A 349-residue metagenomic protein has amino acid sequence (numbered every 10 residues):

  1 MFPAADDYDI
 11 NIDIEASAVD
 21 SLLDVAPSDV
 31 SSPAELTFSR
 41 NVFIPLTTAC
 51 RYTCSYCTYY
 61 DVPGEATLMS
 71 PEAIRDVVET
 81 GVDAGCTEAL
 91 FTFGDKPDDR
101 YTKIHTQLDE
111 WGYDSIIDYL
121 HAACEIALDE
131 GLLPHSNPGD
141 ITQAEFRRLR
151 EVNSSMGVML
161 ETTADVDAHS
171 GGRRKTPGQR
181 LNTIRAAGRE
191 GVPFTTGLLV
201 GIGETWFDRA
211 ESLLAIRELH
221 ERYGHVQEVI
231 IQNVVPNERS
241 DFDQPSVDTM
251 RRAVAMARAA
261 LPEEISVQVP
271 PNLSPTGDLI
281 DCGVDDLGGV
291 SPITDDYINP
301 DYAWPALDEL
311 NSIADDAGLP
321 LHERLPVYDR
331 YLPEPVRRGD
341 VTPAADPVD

Functional and structural regions predicted by a protein language model:
M1-V25, E130, A210-L213, R217-D349: Auxiliary Fe-S-binding modules of radical SAM enzymes
D24-S39: Short, charged low-complexity linear segments at domain edges
L36-A73, K96-P97: Canonical Radical SAM [4Fe-4S] cluster-binding loop centered on the CxxxCxxC motif and its immediate flanking residues
T37-I44, T87-F91, P134-S136, M156-V158 (+5 more regions): Hydrophobic faces of well-ordered beta-strands that scaffold small-molecule active sites in alpha/beta enzyme cores
R40-F43, T92-G112, D167, V234-F242 (+1 more regions): Glycine-rich, proline-tolerant flexible connector loops at the mouths of alpha/beta enzymes
V42-I44, T48, D95-P97, P138-T142 (+6 more regions): Active-site-proximal loop/turn and secondary-structure-junction residues that shape catalytic pockets, frequently
T53, G85-T87, V152, H225-V226 (+1 more regions): Short loop/turn motifs at secondary-structure junctions
P63-E221: Conserved Radical SAM active-site core
